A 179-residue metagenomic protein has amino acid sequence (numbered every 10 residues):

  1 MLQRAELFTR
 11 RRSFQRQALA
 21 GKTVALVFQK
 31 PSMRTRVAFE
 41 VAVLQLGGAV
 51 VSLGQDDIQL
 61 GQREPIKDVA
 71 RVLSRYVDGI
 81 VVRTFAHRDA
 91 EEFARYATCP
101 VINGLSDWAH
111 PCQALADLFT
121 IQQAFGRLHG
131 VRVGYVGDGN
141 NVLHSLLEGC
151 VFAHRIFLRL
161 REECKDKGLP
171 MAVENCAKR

Functional and structural regions predicted by a protein language model:
M1-V37, V41: Positively charged, low-complexity intrinsically disordered leader regions
Q29-A42, F125-D166, V173-E174: Glycine-rich phosphate/diphosphate-binding loop of Rossmann-like nucleotide-binding domains
G47-Q59, F157-R159: Short beta-strand elements in bilobed, periplasmic/extracellular small-molecule ligand-binding domains
D56-I58, L105-A109, E162: Short, acidic/turn-prone active-site loops that include or flank metal/cofactor- and phosphate-binding residues
I58-K67: Structural motif
A70-L73, D78-F152: Anion-binding alpha/beta catalytic cores of soluble intermediary-metabolism enzymes, centered on
G79, P100, D166-A172: Structural preference for beta-strand elements that scaffold enzyme active sites
F85, E174-K178: Active-site beta-loop-alpha junctions enriched in small/polar residues
